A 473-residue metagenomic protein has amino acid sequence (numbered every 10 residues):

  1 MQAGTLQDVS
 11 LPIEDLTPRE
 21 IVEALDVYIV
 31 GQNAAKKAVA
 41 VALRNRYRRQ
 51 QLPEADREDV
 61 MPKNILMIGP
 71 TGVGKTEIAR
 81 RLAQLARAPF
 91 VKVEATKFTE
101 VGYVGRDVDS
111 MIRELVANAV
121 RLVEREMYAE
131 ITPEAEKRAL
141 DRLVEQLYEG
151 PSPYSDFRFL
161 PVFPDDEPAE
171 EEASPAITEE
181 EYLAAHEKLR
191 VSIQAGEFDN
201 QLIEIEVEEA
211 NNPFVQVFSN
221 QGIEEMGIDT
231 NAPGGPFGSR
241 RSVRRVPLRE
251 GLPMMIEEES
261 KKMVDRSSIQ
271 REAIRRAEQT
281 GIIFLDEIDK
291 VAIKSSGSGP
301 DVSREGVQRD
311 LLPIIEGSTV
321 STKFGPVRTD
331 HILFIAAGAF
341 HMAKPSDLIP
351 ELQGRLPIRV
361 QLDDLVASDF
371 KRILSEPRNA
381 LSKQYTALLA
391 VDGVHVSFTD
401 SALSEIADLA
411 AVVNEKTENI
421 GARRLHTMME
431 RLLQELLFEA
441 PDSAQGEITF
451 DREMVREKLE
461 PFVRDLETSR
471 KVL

Functional and structural regions predicted by a protein language model:
M1-L473: Non-catalytic accessory segments flanking P-loop/AAA+ NTPase cores
